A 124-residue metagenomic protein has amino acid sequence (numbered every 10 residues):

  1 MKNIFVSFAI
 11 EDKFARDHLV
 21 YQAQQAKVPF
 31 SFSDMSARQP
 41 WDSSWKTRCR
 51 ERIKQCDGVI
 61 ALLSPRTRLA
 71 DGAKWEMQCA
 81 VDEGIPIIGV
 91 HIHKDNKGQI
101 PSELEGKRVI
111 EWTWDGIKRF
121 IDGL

Functional and structural regions predicted by a protein language model:
M1-Q55, I85, H91-H93, G123-L124: Conserved N-terminal substructure of TIR/SEFIR domains
S43-K46, K74, W114: Structural motif corresponding to alpha-helix initiation and N-cap regions
L63: Glycine-rich, N-terminal phosphate-binding loop of Rossmann-like dinucleotide-binding domains
R66-E83: Conserved TIR/SEFIR loop-to-helix hotspot centered on a Trp-containing motif with a nearby acidic residue
D95-V109: Glycine-rich, charge-decorated loop segments at or immediately adjacent to ligand/cofactor-binding or catalytic sites
I110-L124: C-terminal helix of von Willebrand factor
